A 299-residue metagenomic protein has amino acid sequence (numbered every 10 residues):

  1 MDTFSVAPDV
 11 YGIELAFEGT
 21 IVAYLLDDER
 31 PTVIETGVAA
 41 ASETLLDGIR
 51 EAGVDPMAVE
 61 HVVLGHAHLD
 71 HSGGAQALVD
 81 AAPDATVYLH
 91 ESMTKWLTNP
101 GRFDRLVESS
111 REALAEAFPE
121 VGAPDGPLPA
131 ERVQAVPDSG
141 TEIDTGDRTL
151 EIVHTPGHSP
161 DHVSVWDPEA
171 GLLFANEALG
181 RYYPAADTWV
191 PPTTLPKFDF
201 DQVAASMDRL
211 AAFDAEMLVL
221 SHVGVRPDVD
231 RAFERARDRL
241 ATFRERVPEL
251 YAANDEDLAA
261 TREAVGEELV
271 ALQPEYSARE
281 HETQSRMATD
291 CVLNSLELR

Functional and structural regions predicted by a protein language model:
D2-A52, V165-E177, R181: Conserved beta-strand hairpin/beta-sheet module of binuclear metal-dependent hydrolase folds, prominently
T32, V63, V87, L172-F174 (+1 more regions): Residue-level marker for buried hydrophobic side chains located in beta-strands that build the well-ordered beta-sheet
A39-A40, T149-D230: Metallo-beta-lactamase
E43-E91: Active-site metal-binding motif and surrounding structural segment of the metallo-beta-lactamase
M93-L97, R181-Y182: Short gly/pro/ser/thr-enriched loop/turn and capping motifs at secondary-structure boundaries
K95-V153, K197-F198, D208: Metallo-beta-lactamase
P227-R244: Short, electropositive alpha-helical surface patch
L250-R299: C-terminal regulatory/interaction regions
